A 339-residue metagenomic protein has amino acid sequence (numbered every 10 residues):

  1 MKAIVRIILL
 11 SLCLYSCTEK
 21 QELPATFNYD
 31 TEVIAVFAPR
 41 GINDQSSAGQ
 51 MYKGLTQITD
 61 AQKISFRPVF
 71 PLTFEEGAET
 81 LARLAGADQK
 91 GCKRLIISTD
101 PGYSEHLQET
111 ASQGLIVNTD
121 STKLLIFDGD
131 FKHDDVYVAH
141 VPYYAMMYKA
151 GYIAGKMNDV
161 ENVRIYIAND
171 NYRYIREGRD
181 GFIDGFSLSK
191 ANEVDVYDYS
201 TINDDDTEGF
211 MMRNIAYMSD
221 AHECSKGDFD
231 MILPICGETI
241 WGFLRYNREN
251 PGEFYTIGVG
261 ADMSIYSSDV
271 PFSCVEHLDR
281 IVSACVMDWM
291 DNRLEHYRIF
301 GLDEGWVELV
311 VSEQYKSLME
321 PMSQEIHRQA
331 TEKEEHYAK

Functional and structural regions predicted by a protein language model:
C13-S16: C-terminal motif of bacterial Sec signal peptides marking the signal peptidase cleavage site
T18-K20: Bacterial signal peptide processing site
F27-Y29, V33-G54, I58, R67-A78 (+2 more regions): Extracytoplasmic "Venus flytrap"
L55, Y148-E193, Y297-L318: An alpha-beta-alpha
K90-P101, L125-F127, K226-G237, I257-V259: Periplasmic-binding protein-like
V117-V141, A261-D269: Flexible loop/hinge segments that line or gate small-molecule binding clefts
A139-E161, V275-L294: Hydrophobic alpha-helical segments within soluble ligand-binding/sensing domains
A284-K339: Hinge/cleft segment of the Venus flytrap/periplasmic-binding protein
